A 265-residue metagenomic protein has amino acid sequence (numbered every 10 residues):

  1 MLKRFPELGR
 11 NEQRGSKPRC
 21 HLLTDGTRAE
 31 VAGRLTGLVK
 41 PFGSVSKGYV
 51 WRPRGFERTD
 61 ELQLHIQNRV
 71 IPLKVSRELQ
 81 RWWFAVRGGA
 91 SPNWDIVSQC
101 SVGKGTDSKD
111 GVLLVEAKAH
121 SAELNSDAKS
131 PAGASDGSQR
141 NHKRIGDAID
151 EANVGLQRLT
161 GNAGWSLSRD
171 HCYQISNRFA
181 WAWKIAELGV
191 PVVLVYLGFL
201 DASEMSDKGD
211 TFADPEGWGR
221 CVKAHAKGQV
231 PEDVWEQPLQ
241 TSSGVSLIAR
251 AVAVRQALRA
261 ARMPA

Functional and structural regions predicted by a protein language model:
M1-V50: Charged, often low-complexity linker/regulatory segments
E61-S108: Active-site metal-binding core of divalent-cation-utilizing nuclease and nuclease-like domains
S91-D95, D110-L114, D170-C172: Extracellular structured ligand-interaction cores
I96-S98, G111-A119, R178: Conserved catalytic cores of phosphodiester-cleaving nucleases, focusing on short active-site segments
G105-T106, S121-S126, E187, A202-S206: Short catalytic/ligand-binding loop motif for oxyanion handling, primarily in non-cytosolic enzymes, centered on
V115-S121, Y196-D201: Short loop/turn segments at strand-loop or loop-helix junctions that form parts of catalytic or ligand-binding pockets
A128-L194: Acidic, metal/cofactor-coordinating or nucleic-acid-engaging core segments within structured domains
H171-A265: Non-catalytic C-terminal interaction segments of nucleic acid-processing enzymes
